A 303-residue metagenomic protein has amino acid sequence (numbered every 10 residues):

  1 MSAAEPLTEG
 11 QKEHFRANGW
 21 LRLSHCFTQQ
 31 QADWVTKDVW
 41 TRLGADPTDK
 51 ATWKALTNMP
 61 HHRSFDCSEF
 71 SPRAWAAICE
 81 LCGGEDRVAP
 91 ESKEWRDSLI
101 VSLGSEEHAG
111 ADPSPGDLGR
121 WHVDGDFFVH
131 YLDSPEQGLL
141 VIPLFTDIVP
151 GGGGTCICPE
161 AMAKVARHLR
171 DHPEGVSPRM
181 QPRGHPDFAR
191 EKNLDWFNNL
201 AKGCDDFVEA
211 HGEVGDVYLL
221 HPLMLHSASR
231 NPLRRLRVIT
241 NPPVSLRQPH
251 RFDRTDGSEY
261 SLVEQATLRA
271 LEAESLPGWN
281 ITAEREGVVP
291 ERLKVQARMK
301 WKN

Functional and structural regions predicted by a protein language model:
S2-A17, S24-H130: Non-heme Fe(II)-dependent double-stranded beta-helix
N18-W20, R96, E136-I142, G152-G154 (+3 more regions): Extracellular structured ligand-interaction cores
D33, P72-A76, L139, E213 (+1 more regions): A structural signal for well-ordered alpha-helical segments within the folded catalytic domains of diverse enzymes
V39-P47, L81-D86, P143, V149 (+5 more regions): A generic secondary-structure signal for well-formed alpha-helical elements
A45, R170-G175, V214-L219, L223-N303: Non-heme Fe(II)/2-oxoglutarate
L103, V123-G125, V141-D147, I157-P159: Short, structured patches in soluble enzyme cores that scaffold and shape functional sites
H130-P150, H211-V214, P243-L246: Short, conserved beta-strand element in jelly-roll/cupin
G138, I148-L225: Double-stranded beta-helix
